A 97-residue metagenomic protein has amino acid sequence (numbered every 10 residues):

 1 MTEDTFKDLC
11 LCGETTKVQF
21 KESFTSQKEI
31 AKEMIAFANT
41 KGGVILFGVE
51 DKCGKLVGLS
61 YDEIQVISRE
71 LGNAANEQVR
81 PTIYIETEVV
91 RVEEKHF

Functional and structural regions predicted by a protein language model:
M1-F97: Conserved N-terminal catalytic/coupling substructures associated with nucleotide/phosphate chemistry
